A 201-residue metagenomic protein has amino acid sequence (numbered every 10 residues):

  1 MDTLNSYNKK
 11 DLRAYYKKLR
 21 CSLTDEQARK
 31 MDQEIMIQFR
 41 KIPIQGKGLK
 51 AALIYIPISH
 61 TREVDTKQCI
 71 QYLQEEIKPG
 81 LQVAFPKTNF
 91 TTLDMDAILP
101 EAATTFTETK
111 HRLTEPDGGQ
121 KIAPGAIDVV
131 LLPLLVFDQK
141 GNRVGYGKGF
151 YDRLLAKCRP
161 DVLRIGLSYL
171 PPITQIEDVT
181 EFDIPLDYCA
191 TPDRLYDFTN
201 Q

Functional and structural regions predicted by a protein language model:
M1-K9, K18-D25, G80, Q120 (+3 more regions): Surface-exposed, charge/polar-rich loops and edge strands
D2-K110, T114-I122: N-terminal active-site beta-alpha-beta segment that forms phosphate/nucleotide-binding and substrate-recognition loops
I37-R40, K148, C189: Structured catalytic/translocation cores of nucleotide/phosphate-coupled proteins
I56, K87, L99, E115 (+3 more regions): Short, structured patches in soluble enzyme cores that scaffold and shape functional sites
P57-H60, L135-Q139: Short glycine-rich anion-binding loops that position phosphate/pyrophosphate groups of nucleotides and phosphorylated
K67-Q71, Y146-Y151: Charged helix-capping and loop-helix junction motifs
T92, V130-L134: A short beta-strand-loop-alpha-helix capping motif that often carries His-Thr
T107, G125, V144-K148: Short, amphipathic alpha-helical segments
